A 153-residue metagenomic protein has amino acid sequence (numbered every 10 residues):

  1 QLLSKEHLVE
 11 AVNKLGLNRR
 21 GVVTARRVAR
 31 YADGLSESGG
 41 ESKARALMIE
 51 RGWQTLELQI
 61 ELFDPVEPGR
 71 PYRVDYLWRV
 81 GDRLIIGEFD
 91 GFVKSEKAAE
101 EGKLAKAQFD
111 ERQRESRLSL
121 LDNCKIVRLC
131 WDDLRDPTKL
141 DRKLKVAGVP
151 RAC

Functional and structural regions predicted by a protein language model:
Q1-C153: Surface segments flanking catalytic/ligand-binding clefts of nucleic-acid enzymes
